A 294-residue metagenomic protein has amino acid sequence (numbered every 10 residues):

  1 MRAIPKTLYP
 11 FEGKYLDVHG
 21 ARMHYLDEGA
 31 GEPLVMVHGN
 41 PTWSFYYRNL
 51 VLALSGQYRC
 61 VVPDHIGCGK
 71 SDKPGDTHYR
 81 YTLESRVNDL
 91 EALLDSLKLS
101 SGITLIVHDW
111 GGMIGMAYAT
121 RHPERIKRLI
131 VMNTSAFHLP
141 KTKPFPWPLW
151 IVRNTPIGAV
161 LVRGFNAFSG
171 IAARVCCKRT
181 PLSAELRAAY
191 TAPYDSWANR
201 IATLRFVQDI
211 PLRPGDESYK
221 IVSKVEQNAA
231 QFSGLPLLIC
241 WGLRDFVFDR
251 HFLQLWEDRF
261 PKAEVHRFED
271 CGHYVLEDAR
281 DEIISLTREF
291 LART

Functional and structural regions predicted by a protein language model:
M1-E12, A21-M23, Y46, V61 (+4 more regions): Flexible "cap/lid" subdomain of the alpha/beta-hydrolase fold that forms the substrate-access gate
K6, A30, D270: A conserved catalytic-core segment of Leloir-type glycosyltransferases
V18-E28: A short loop-to-beta-strand scaffold at the N-terminal edge of the catalytic core in hydrolase folds
L26-K73: Conserved HGGG/HGGXW glycine-rich cap/lid loop of the alpha/beta-hydrolase fold
C271-R280, I284: Catalytic histidine-centered segment of alpha/beta-hydrolase-like enzymes
L286-T294: C-terminal alpha-helix
